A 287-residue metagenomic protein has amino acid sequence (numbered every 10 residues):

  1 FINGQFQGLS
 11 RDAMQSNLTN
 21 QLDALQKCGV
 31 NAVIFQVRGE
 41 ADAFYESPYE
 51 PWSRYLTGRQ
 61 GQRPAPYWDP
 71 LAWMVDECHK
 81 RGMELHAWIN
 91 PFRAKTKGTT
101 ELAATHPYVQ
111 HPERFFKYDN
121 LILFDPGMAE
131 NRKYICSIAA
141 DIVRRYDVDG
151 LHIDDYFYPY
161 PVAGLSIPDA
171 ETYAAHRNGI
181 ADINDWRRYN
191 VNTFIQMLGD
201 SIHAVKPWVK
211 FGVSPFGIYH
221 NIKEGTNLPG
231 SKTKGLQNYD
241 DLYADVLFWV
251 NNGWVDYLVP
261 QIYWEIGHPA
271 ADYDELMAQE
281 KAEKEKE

Functional and structural regions predicted by a protein language model:
F1-S16, D76, H86-A87, F92-R145 (+1 more regions): Active-site-adjacent "subsite" loops/lids of carbohydrate-active enzymes
I2-D12, E50-W68, Y118-C136, N178-V191 (+2 more regions): The substrate-binding groove and active-site-proximal loops of carbohydrate-active enzymes, especially glycoside
G8-C28, Y55-R81, Y189-M197: Aromatic- and glycine-enriched glycan-recognition loops and surfaces that form the carbohydrate-binding subsites
S16-A43, R145-G150, F248-L258: Catalytic domains of carbohydrate-active enzymes, especially glycoside hydrolases
C28-A65: Aromatic-lined carbohydrate-binding/catalytic grooves of carbohydrate-active enzymes
V30-E40, D69-K117, H152-D155, I195-D200 (+1 more regions): Glycine-rich, aromatic-flanked loop segments that form ligand/cofactor-binding clefts across common enzyme folds
A43-G58, R93-D119, D155-N178, E224-G235: Aromatic- and acidic-residue-enriched segments that line the glycan-binding/catalytic groove of carbohydrate-active
Y173-P229, L236-E287: Glycoside hydrolase catalytic-domain groove-lining segments
